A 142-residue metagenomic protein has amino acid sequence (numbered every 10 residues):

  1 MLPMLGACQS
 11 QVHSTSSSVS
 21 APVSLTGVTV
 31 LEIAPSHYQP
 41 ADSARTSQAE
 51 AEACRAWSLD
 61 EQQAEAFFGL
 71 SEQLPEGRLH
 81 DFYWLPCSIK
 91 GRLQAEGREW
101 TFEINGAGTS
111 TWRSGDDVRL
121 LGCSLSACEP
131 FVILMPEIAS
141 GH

Functional and structural regions predicted by a protein language model:
L5-A7: C-terminal motif of bacterial Sec signal peptides marking the signal peptidase cleavage site
Q9-Q11: Bacterial signal peptide processing site
S16-P35: Post-signal peptide N-terminal segment of mature Sec-exported envelope proteins
A34-C54: Acidic/histidine-rich, surface-exposed loop or edge segments in extracytoplasmic proteins
A49-G106: Mature extracytoplasmic domains of secretory-pathway proteins
E103-S110, S124-E129: A short, sequence-level motif marking secondary-structure junctions
G115-H142: C-terminal partner/receptor-binding element of secreted or periplasmic proteins
